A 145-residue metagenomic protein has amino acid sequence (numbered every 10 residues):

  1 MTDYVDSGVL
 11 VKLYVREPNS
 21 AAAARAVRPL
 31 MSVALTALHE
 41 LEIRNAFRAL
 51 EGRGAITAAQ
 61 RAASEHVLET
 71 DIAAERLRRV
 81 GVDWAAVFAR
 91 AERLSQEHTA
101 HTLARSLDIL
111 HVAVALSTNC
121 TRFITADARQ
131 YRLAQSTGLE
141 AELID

Functional and structural regions predicted by a protein language model:
M1-A46, L50-A63, A128, T137: Short, well-structured N-terminal submotif of metal-dependent ribonuclease cores
V5-D6, A104-S106, D127, L139-D145: Histidine- and aromatic-rich ligand-binding microenvironments
A26-R28, A73, L116-T118: Short glycine-enriched loop/turn motifs at secondary-structure junctions
S32, T121, E140: Residue-level detector of anion-binding/catalytic polar loops
A34, V80-G81, E142-I144: General small-molecule cofactor/ligand-binding pocket signal
L38, R44-Q96, S136: Active-site-proximal, substrate-binding regions of enzyme catalytic domains and RNA-binding/basic surfaces
R76-A128, R132: Active-site neighborhoods of divalent-metal-dependent phosphate/nucleic-acid chemistry enzymes
